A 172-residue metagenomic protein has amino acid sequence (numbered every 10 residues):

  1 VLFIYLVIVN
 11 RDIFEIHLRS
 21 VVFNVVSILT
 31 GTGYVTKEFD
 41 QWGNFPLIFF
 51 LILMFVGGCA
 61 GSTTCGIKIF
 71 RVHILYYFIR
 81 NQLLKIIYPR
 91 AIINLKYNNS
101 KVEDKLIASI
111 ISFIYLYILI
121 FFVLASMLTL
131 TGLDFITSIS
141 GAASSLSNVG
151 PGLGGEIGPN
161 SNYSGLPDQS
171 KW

Functional and structural regions predicted by a protein language model:
V1-W172: Membrane-proximal intracellular helices of multi-pass ion channels
